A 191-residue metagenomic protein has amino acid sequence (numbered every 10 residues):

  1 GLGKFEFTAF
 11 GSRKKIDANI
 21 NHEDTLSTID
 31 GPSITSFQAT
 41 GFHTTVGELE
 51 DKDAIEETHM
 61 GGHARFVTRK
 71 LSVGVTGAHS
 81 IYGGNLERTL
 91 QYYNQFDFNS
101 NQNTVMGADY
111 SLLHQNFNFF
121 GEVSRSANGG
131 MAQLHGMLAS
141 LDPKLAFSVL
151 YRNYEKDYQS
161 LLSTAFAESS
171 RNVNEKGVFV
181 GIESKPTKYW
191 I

Functional and structural regions predicted by a protein language model:
G1-L2: Hydrophobic or amphipathic alpha-helical targeting/insertion segments
T8-S12: Outer-envelope exported proteins of Gram-negative bacteria
R13-D17, I81: Amphipathic alpha-helical scaffolding segments
D17-E50, F98-N103: A subset of solvent-exposed loop/turn segments in beta-rich extracellular surface proteins, enriched in glycine
A18-T28, N85-T89, L161-S163: Outer-membrane beta-barrel and related beta-rich outer-membrane complex signature in Gram-negative bacteria
E57, G62-R88, D97-I191: Exposed, low-structure sequence patches enriched in small/polar residues
N94: Residues lining hydrophobic/aromatic ligand-binding pockets adjacent to catalytic sites
